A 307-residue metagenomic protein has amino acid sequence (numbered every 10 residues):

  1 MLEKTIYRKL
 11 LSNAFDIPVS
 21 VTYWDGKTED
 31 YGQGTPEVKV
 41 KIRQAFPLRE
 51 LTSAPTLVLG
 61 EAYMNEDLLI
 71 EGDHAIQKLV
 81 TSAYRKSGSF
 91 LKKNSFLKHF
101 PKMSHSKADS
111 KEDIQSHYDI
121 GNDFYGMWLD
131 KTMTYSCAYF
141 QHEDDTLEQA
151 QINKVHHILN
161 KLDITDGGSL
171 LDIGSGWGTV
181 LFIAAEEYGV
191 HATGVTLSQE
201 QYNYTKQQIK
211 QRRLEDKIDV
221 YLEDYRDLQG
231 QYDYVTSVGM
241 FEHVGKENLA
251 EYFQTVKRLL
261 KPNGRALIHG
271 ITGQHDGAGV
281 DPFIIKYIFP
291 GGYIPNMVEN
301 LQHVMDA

Functional and structural regions predicted by a protein language model:
M1-Q151, H157, K161, E186: Feature captures hydrophobic
D166-G174: Conserved class I S-adenosyl-L-methionine
W177-Y188: Conserved SAM-binding loop of SAM-dependent methyltransferases across substrates and taxa, primarily the Class I
E186-R226: Class I SAM-dependent methyltransferase SAM/SAH-binding core
R226-V235: A short acidic, Gly/Pro-enriched loop at the edge of an enzyme's catalytic core that lines a small-molecule cofactor
A250-P262: A short glycine-rich, Lys/Arg-flanked "PGG" loop and its adjoining helix->strand segment in the class I
N263-I271: Conserved beta-strand signature within the Rossmann-like core of class I S-adenosyl-L-methionine
I271-A307: Substrate-binding/catalytic lobe of Class I Rossmann-like enzymes that use SAM or dcSAM, i.e., the mid-to-C-terminal
